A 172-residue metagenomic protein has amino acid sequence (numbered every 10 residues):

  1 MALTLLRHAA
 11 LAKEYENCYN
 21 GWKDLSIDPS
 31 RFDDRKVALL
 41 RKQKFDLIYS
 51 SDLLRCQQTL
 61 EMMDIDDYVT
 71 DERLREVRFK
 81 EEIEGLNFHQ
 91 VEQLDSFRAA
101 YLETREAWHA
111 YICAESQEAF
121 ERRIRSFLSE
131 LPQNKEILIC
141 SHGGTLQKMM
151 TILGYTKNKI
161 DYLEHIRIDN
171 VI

Functional and structural regions predicted by a protein language model:
A2-T70: Active-site-proximal alpha-helix that buttresses catalytic centers in soluble enzyme cores
L3-T4, D46, Q133-G143: Generic beta-sheet signal
A12, C56-Q57, V77, T145-Q147: Short, active-site-adjacent cap segments at secondary-structure transitions
K23-S26, M63-R123: Phosphate-handling substructures
S51-D52, R123, S141-H142: Replace "coordinates the UDP/GDP/TDP-sugar" with "coordinates nucleotide-activated sugar donors
F120-Q133: A short, acidic, amphipathic alpha-helical segment used as a generic capping/interface helix at domain edges
T145-K157: Low-complexity, intrinsically disordered Gly/Pro/Thr-rich segments
G154-I172: Domain-level recognition of soluble alpha/beta enzyme cores, biased toward histidine phosphatases/phosphomutases
